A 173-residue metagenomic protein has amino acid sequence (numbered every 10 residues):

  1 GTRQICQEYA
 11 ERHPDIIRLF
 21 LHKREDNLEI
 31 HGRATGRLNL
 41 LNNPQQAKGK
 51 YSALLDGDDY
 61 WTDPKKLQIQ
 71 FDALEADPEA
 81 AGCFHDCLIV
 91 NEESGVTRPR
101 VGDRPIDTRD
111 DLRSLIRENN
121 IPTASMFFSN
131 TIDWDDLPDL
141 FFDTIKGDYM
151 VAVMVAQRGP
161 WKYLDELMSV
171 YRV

Functional and structural regions predicted by a protein language model:
G1-D26: Acidic donor-binding segment of Leloir-type glycosyltransferases
R3-Q7, G49, T62-E75: Short alpha-helix within the catalytic core of nucleotide-sugar-dependent glycosyltransferases
I5, K23-K48, I69: Glycine-rich, basic loop-to-helix element that forms the pyrophosphate-binding segment of sugar-nucleotide handling
L21-H22, G49, G82-D86, L164: Short glycine/serine/threonine-enriched helix-capping/active-site loop that flanks the nucleotide-sugar donor pocket
Q45-Q46, H85, D103-V173: Conserved nucleotide-sugar donor-binding catalytic segment
S52: Short aromatic/hydrophobic "clamp" motif used to bind/position activated sugar donors
D56-Y60, D86: The conserved acidic donor/metal-binding loop of glycosyltransferases
K65-R98: Conserved donor NDP-sugar-binding/catalytic core segment of glycosyltransferases
